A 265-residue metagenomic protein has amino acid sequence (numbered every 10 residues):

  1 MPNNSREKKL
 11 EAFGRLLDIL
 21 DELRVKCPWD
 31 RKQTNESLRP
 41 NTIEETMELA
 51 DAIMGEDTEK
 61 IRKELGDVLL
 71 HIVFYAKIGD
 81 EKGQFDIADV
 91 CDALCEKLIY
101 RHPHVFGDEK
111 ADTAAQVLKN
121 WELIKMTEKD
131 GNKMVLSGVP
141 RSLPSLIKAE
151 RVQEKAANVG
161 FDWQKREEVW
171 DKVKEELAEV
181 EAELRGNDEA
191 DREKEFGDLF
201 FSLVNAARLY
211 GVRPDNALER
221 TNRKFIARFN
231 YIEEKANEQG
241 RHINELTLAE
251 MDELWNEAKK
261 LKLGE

Functional and structural regions predicted by a protein language model:
M1-E64, L70-F196, F200-E265: Flexible "arm" and connector segments at domain edges
